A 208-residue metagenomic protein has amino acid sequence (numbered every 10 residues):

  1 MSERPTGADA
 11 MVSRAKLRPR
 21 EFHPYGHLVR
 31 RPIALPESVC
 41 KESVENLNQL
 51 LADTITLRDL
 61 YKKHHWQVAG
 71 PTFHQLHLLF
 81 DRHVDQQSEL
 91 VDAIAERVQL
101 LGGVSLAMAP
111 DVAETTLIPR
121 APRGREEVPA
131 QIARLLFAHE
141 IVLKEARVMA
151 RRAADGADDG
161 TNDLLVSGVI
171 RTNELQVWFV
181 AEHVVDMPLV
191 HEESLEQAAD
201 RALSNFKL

Functional and structural regions predicted by a protein language model:
M1-L208: Iron-associated oxidoreductase/ferritin-like identity signal
